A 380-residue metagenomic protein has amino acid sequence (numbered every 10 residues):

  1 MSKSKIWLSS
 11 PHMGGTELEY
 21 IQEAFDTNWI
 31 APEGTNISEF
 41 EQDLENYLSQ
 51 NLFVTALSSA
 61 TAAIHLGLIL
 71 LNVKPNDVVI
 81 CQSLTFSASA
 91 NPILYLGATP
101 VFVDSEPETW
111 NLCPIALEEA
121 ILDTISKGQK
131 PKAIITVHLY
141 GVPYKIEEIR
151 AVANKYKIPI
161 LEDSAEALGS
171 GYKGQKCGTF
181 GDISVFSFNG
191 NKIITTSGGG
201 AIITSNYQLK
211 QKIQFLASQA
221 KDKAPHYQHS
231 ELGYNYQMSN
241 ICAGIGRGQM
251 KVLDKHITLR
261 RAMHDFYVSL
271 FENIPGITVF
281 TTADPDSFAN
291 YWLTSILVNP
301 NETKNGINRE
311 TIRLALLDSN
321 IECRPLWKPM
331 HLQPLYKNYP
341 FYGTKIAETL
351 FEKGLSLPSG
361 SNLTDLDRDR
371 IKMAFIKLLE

Functional and structural regions predicted by a protein language model:
M1-A31, P358: N-terminal "arm"/small-domain region of PLP-dependent enzymes with the aminotransferase-like
P32-V78, P92-L94, F102-D104, S126 (+1 more regions): Phosphate-binding glycine-rich loop
T35-Q42, Y47, N51-L52, I115 (+7 more regions): PLP-dependent aminotransferase class I/II
G67-E119, N308: Conserved PLP-anchoring active-site segment centered on the Schiff-base-forming lysine
D77, S83-T85, D104-E106, S164 (+3 more regions): Nucleotide-sugar donor-binding loop of glycosyltransferases
L96, K155-Y156, S319: Helix C-cap/helix->beta junction micro-motif
E108-T196, A201-I203, Q208: Active-site phosphate-binding strand-loop segment of PLP-dependent enzymes
